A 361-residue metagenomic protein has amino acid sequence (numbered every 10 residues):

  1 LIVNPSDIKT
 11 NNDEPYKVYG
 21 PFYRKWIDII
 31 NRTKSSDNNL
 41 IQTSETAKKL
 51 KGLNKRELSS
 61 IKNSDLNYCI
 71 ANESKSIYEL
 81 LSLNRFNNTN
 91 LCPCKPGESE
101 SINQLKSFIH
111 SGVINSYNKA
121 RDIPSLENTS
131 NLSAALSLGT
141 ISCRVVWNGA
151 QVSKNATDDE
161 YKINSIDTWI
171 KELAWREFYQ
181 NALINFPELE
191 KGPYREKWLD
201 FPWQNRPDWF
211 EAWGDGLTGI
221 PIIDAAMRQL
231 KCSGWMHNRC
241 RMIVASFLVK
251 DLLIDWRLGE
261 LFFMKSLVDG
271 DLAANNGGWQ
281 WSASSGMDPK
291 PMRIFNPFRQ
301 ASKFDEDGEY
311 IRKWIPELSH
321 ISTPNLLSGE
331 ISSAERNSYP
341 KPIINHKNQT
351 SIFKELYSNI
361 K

Functional and structural regions predicted by a protein language model:
L1-N11: Short alpha-helix plus adjacent loop in nuclease-associated cores
E14-P193, F304-D305, E309-K361: Glycine/tryptophan-enriched, flexible segments
S125-P324: Active-site-proximal binding-pocket segments
